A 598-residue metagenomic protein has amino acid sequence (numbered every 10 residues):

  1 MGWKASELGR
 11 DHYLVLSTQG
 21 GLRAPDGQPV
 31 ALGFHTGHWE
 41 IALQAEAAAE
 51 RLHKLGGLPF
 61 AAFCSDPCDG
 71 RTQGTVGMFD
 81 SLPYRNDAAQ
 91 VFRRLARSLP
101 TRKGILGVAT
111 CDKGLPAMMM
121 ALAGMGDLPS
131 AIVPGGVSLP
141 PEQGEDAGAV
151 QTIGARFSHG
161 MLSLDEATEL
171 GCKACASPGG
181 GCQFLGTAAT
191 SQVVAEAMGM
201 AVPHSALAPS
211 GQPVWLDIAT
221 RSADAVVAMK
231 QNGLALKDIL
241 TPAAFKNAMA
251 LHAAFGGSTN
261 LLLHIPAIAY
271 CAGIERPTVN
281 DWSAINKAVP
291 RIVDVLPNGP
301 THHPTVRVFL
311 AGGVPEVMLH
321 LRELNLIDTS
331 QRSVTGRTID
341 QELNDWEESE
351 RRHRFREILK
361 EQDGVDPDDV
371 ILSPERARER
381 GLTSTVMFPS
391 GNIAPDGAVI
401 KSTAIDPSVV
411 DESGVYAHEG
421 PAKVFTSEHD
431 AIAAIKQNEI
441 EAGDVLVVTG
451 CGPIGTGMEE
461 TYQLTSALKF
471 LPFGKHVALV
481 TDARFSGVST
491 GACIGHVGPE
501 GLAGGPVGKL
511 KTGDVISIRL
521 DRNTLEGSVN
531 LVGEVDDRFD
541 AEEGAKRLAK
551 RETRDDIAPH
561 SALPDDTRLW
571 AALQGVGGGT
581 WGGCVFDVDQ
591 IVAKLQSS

Functional and structural regions predicted by a protein language model:
M1-G21, D26-G33, F63, G70 (+6 more regions): Catalytic or ion-coupling anion/metal-binding cores of large enzyme and transporter domains
V15-L16, R23-P25, A96-M118, S130-P134: A short, small-residue-rich loop immediately preceding and capping a beta-strand
G33-Q44, A467: Glycine-rich anion/phosphate-binding loops
W39-A61: Low-complexity, highly charged intrinsically disordered N-terminal segments that act as targeting/localization
A42-E46, A89, A223: Short, hydrophobic/amphipathic alpha-helical packing segments that form internal helix faces or helix-helix interfaces
A48, F92, M118, I265: Aromatic/hydrophobic pocket-lining residues that form π-stacking "cages" and hydrophobic walls in ligand
A62-L99: N-terminal small/polar loop signature for handling phosphorylated ligands or for N-terminal nucleophile
D87-R94, A117, N247, D430-A434: Well-ordered alpha-helical segments embedded in enzymatic catalytic cores
